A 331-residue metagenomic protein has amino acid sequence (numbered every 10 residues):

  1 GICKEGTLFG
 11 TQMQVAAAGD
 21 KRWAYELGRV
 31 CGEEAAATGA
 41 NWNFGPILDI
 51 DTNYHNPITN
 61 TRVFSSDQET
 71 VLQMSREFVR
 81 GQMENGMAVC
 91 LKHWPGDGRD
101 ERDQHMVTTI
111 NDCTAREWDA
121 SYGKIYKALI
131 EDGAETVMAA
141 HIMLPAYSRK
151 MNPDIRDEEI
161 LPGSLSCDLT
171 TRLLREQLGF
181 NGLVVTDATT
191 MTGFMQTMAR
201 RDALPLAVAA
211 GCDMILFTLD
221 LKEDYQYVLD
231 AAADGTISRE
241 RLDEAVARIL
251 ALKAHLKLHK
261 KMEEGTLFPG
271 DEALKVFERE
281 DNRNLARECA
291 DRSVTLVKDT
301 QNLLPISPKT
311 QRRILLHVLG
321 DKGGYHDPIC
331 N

Functional and structural regions predicted by a protein language model:
G1-A17, L296-D299: N-terminal hydrophobic targeting/anchoring segments and the immediately downstream early-domain regions of hydrolases
G1-T7, C31-T52, V71-G98: Glycine-rich, aromatic-flanked loop segments that form ligand/cofactor-binding clefts across common enzyme folds
C3, S166-C167, E176, Q196-N331: Preference for extracellular/luminal or secreted protein segments
C3-L8, Y54-T59, D100-M106, S148-N152 (+2 more regions): Short acidic, glycine/serine/threonine-rich loops at helix termini
V15-K21, R62-D67: The substrate-binding groove and active-site-proximal loops of carbohydrate-active enzymes, especially glycoside
A17-G39, L242-A247, A251, D291: Active-site-adjacent structural elements in enzyme catalytic domains
S66-R241: Second-shell residues forming the walls of enzyme active-site clefts
